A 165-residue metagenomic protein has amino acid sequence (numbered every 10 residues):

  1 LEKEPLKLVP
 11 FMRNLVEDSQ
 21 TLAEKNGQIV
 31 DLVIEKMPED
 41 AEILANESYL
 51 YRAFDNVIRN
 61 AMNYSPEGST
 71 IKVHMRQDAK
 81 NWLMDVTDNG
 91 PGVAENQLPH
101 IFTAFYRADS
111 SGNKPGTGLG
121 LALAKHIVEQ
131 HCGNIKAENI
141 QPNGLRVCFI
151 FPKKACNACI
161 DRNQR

Functional and structural regions predicted by a protein language model:
L1-K3, D40-A45: Conserved micro-motifs of the catalytic ATP-binding
E2-Q20: A conserved beta-strand-to-alpha-helix junction within the catalytic ATP-binding
L22-I34: Short conserved segments within the C-terminal catalytic ATPase subdomain
D88: Acidic ATP/Mg2+-coordinating residue in the GHKL
V93-F105: Short conserved segment of the HATPase_c
G120, A124: Short alpha-helical Gxxx[C/S/T] motif in the catalytic ATP-binding
